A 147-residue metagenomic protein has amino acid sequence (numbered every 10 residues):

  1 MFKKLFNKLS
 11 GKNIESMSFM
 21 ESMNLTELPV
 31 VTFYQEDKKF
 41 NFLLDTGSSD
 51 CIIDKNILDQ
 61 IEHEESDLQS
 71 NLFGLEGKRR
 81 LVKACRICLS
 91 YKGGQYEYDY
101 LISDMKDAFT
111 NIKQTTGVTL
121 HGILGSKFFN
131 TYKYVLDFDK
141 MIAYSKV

Functional and structural regions predicted by a protein language model:
M1-V147: Pepsin/retropepsin-fold aspartyl endopeptidases
